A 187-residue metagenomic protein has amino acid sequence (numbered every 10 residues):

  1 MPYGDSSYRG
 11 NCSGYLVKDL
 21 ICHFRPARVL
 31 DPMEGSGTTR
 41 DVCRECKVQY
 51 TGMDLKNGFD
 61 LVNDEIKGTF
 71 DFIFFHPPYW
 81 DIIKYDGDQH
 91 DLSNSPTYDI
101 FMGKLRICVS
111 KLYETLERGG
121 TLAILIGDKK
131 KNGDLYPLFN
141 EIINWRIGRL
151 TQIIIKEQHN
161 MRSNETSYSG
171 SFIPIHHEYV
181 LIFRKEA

Functional and structural regions predicted by a protein language model:
M1-A187: Class I S-adenosyl-L-methionine-dependent methyltransferase catalytic core
